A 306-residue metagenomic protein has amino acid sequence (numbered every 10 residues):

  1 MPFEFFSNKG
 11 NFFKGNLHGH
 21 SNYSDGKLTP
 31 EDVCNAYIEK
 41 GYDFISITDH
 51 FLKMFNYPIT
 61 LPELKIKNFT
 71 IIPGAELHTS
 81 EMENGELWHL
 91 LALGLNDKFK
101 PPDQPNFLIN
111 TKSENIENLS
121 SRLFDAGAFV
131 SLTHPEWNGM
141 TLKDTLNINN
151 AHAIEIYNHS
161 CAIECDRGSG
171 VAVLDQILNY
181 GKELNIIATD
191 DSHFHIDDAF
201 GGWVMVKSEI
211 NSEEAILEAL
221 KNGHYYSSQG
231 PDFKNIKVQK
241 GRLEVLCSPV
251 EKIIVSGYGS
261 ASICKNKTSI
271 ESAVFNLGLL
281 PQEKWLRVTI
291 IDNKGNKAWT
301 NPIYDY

Functional and structural regions predicted by a protein language model:
M1-F12, P30-D32, G181-N185, D190-Y306: C-terminal functional module detector
P2-F129, T133, M140, N147-N149 (+5 more regions): A metal-dependent hydrolase metal-coordination microenvironment
H18-G19, E136, I156, D198 (+2 more regions): Generic, low-specificity signal for short hydrophobic/alpha-helical stretches with a mild N-terminal bias, encompassing
Y57-T60, K143-T145, D198-G201, T268: Short secondary-structure transition/capping segments
K65-I66, A151, M205-S208: Short alpha-helix boundary/capping motifs
L123-F124, I177-L178, L220: Hydrophobic, Leu/Ile/Phe/Ala-enriched alpha-helical segments that form helix-helix packing faces
A172-E183: Glycoside hydrolase catalytic-domain groove-lining segments
